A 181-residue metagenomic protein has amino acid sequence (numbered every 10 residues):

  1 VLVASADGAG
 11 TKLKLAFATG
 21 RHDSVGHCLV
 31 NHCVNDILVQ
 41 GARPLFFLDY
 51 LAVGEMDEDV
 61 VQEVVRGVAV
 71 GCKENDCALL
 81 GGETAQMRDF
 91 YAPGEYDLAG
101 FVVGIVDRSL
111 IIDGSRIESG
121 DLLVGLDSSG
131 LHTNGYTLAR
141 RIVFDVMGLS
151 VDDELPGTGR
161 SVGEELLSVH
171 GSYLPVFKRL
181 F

Functional and structural regions predicted by a protein language model:
V1-F181: Helix-biased detector of long, well-ordered alpha-helical tracts
